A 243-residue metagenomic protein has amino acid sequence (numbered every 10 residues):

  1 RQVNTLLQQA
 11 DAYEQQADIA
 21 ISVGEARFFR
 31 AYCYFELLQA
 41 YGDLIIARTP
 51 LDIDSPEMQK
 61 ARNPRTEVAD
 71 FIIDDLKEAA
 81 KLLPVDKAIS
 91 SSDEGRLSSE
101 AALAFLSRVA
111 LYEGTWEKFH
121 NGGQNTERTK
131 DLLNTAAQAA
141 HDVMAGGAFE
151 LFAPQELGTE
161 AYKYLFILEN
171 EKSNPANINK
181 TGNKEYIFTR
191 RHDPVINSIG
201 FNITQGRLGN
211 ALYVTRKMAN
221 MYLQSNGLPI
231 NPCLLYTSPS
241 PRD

Functional and structural regions predicted by a protein language model:
R1-Y41, P56-F71, D75-S92: Conserved, well-structured interaction surfaces
Q16, A20, A40, T66 (+5 more regions): Conserved structured core elements
E25, I45, E185-I187: Beta-sheet entry/capping signal
Y34-L37, D43, A47, D93-A104: Aromatic-lined, polymer-binding surfaces characteristic of secreted/periplasmic polysaccharide-degrading enzymes
E36, A40-D43, T49, L82 (+3 more regions): Alpha-solenoid helical repeat scaffolds
D43-P50, L82-S92, E150-L157: Glycine- and aromatic-rich loop/turn segments at beta-sheet edges
D43-R65, W116-T135: Short coil/linker segments at helix-helix boundaries
K77, E100-L103, R108-S238, R242: An aromatic- and glycine-enriched ligand-binding surface/loop that stacks and positions planar moieties
